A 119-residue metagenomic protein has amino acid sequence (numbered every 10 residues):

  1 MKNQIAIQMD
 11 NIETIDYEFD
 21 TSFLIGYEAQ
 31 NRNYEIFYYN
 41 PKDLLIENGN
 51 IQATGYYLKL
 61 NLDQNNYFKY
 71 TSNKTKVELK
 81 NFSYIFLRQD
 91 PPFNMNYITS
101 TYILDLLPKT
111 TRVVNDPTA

Functional and structural regions predicted by a protein language model:
M1-A6: Extreme N-terminal starter segment of soluble prokaryotic enzymes
Q8-D10: TRNA-binding/sensing appendages of the translation machinery
E13-A119: Conserved N-proximal alpha/beta basic substrate-recognition cap immediately N-terminal to, or forming the N-lobe
